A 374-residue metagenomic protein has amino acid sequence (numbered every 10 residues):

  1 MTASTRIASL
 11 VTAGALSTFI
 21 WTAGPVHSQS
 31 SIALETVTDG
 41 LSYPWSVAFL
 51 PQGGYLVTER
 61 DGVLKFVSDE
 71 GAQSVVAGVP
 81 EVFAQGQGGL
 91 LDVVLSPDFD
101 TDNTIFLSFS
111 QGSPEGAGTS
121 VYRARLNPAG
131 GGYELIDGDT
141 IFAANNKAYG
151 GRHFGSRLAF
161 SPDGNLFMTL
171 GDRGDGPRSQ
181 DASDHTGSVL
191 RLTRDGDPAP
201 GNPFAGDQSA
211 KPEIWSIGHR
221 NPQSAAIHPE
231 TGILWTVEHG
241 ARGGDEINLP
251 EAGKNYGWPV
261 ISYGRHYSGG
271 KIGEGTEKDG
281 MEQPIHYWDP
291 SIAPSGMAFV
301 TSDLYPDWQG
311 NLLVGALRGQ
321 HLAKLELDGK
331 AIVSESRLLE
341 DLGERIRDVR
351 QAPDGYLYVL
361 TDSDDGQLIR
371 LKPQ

Functional and structural regions predicted by a protein language model:
M1-T5: N-terminal secretory signal peptides that target proteins for export/translocation
S9-T22: Bacterial N-terminal signal peptides
V26-G176, S224-I227, G232-G240, P290-D328 (+1 more regions): Acidic, Gly/Ser/Thr-rich repeat motifs that build Ca2+-stabilized beta-propeller blades
S74-G88, I136-F154, H185, R194-S216 (+2 more regions): Surface-exposed loop and turn segments in beta-propeller and other repeat-based domains that flank or scaffold
Q111, M168-T186, G244-E246, P250: Short, conserved, GDST-rich strand-edge loop motifs in beta-rich repeat architectures
R123-Y133, L190-P200, P250-G257, K324-A331 (+1 more regions): Short loop/turn segments immediately following beta-strands, especially the blade-tip and inter-blade linker loops
P212, S216-A252: Acidic, glycine-rich loop-and-beta core segments that form the ion-binding/anion-interacting portion of active sites
H219, I332-P353: Conserved blade-ending motifs and adjacent loop-strand segments that build the rim/top face of beta-propeller domains
